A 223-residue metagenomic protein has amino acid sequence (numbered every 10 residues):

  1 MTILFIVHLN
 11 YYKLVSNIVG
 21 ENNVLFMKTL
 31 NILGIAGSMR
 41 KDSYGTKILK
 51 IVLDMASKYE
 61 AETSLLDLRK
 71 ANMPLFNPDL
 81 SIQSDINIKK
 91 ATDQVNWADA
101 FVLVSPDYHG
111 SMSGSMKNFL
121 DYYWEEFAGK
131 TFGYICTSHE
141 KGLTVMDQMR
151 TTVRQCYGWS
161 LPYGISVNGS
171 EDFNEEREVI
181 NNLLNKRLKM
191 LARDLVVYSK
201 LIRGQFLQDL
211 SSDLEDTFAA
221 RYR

Functional and structural regions predicted by a protein language model:
M1-F26: N-terminal amphipathic/basic-hydrophobic helices that include classical n-h-c signal peptides and signal-anchor
K28-E60: N-terminal beta1-alpha1 ligand-phosphate binding loop
Y59-S64, G158: A generic structural motif
L68-D85, E175: N-terminal beta-loop-helix "entrance" segment that forms/cooperates in small-molecule cofactor or anionic ligand
S84-W159: Helix-loop-strand module that forms the ligand-binding subsite of alpha/beta enzymes
L161-R223: Glycine-rich phosphate/pyrophosphate-binding loop and the adjoining helix
